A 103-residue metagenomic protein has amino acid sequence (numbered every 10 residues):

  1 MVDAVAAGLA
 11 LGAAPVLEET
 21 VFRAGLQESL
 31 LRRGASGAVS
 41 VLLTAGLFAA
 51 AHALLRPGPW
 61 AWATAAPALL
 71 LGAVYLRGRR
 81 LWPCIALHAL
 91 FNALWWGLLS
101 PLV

Functional and structural regions predicted by a protein language model:
V2-V103: Transmembrane helix-loop-helix hairpins at the membrane interface of multi-pass integral membrane proteins
